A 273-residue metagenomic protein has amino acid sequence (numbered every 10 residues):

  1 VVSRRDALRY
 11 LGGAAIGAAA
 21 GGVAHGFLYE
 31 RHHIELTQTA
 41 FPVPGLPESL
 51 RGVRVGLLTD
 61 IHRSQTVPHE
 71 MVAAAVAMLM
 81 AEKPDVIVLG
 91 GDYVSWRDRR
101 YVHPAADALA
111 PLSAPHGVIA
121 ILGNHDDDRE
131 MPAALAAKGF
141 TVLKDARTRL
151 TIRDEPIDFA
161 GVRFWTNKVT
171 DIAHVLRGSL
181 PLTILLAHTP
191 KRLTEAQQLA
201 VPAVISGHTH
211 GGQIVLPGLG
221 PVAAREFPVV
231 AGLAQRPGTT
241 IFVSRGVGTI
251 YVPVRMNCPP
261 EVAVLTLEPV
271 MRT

Functional and structural regions predicted by a protein language model:
V1, A19-V53, P68-E70, A74-A77: C-terminal segment of N-terminal export signals and the immediately downstream linker at the start of the mature
V1-A15: N-terminal secretory signal peptides and thylakoid transit peptides that target proteins across membranes
T37-A40, P104-T170, V175-R177: Extended active-site neighborhood of metal-dependent phosphoesterases/phosphodiesterases
V43-V55, T148-F159, Q235-T240: Beta-strand-turn-beta hairpins that frame and shape the catalytic cleft of phosphate-ester-processing enzymes
G52-H62, P156-F164, I184-H188, T240-R245: Active-site-proximal beta-strand elements of phosphoester/diester hydrolases
V53-A133: Membrane-embedded segments
L58-T59, I87-G91, G117-N124, L143 (+3 more regions): Active-site neighborhood of phospho(di)ester-bond hydrolases with catalytic His/Asp-centered motifs
P190-T266, M271-R272: Conserved beta-sheet core of the metallophosphoesterase superfamily
